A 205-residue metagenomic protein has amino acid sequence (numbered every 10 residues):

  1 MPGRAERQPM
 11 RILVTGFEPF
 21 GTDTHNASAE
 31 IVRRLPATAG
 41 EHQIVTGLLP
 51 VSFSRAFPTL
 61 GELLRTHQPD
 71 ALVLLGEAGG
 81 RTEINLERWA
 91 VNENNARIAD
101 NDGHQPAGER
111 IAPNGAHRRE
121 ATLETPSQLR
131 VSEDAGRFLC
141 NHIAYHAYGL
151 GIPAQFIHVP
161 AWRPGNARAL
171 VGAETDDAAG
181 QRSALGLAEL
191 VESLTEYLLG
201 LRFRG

Functional and structural regions predicted by a protein language model:
P2-R137, Y148-I152, L170-G205: N-terminal catalytic or cofactor-binding beta/alpha core of small enzyme domains
A135-P164: Active-site oxyanion/phosphate-handling segment shared across diverse enzymes
A167: A short local structural element in Rossmann-fold oxidoreductases
